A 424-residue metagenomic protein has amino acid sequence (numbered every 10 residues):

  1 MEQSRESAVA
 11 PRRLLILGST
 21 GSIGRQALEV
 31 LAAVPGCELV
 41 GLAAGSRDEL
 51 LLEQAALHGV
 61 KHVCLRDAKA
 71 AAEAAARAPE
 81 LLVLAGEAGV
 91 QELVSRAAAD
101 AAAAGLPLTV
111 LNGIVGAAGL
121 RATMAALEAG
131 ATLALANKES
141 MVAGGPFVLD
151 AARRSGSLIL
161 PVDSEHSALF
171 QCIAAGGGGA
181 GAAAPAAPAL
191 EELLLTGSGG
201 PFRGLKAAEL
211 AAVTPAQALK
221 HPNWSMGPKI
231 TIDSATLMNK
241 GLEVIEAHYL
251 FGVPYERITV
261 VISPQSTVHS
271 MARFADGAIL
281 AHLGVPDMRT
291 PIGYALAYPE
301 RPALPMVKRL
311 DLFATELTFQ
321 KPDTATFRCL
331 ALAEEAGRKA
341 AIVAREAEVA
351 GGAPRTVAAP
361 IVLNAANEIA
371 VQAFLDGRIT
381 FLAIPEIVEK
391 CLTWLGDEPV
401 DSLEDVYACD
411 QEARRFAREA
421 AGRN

Functional and structural regions predicted by a protein language model:
M1-N424: Catalytic, metal-anchored helix/loop core of enzyme active sites in primary metabolism
